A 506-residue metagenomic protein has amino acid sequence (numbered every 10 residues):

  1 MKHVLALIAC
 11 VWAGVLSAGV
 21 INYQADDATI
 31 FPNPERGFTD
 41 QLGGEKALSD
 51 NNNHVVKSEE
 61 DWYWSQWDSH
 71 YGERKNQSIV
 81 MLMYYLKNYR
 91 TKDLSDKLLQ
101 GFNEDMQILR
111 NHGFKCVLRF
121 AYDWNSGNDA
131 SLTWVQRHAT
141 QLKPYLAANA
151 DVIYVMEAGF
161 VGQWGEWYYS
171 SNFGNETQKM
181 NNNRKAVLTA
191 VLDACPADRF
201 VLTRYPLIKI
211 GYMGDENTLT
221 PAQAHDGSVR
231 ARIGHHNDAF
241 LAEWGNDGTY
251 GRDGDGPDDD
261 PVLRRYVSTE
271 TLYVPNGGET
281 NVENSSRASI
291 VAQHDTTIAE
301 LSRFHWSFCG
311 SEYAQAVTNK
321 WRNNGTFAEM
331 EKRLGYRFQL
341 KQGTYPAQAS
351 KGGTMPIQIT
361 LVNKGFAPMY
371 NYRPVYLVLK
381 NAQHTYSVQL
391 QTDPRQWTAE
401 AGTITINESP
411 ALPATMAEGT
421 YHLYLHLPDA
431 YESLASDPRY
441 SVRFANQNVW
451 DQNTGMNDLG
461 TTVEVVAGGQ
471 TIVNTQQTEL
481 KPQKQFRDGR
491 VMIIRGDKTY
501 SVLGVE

Functional and structural regions predicted by a protein language model:
A13-V15: N-terminal signal peptide c-region/cleavage motif recognized by signal peptidases
G19-S78, M83: Boundary/entry segment of secreted carbohydrate-active catalytic domains
E60-D123, L132-V135, R199: Aromatic-lined substrate-binding rim segments of carbohydrate-active enzymes
K97-F114, A130-E157, M180-A194: An active-site-proximal structural segment forming one wall of the substrate-binding cleft that immediately precedes
V155-G162, E166-A314: Catalytic-core regions of glycoside hydrolase
Q293-Y345: Catalytic cores of secreted or luminal carbohydrate-active enzymes
A328-Q470: Extracellular/luminal regions of secreted and cell-surface proteins that mediate adhesion/ECM remodeling
Q470-E506: C-terminal outer-membrane/trafficking sorting elements
